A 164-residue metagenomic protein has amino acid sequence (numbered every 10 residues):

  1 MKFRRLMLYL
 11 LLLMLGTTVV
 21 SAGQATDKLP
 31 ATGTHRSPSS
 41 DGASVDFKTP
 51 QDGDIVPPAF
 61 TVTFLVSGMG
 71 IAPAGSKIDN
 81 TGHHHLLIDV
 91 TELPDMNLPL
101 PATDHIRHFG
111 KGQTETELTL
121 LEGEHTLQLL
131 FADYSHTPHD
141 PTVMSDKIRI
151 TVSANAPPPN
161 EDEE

Functional and structural regions predicted by a protein language model:
Y9-T18: Bacterial N-terminal signal peptides
D27-P57, N160-E164: Short, compositionally biased P/S/T/A/G/V-rich stretches that sit at domain boundaries
F60-F64, T114-T116, G123-F131: Short, well-structured beta-strand segments within conserved domains
L65-S76: Short amphipathic, basic-aromatic surface patches that mediate peripheral association with negatively charged
S76-H84, M144: Short coil-to-beta strand junction motifs in C2/discoidin
L93-D95, A132-D140: Short acidic/polar inter-strand loop motif in beta-rich domains
M96-L118: A beta-strand/beta-hairpin structural motif
P141-E163: Short beta-strand elements
